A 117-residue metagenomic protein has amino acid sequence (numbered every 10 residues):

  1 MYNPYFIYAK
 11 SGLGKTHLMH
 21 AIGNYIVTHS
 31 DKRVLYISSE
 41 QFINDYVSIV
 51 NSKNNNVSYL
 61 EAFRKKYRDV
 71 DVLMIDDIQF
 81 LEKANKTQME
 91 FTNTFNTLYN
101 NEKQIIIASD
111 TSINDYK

Functional and structural regions predicted by a protein language model:
Y2-H20: Walker A/P-loop nucleotide-binding motif
H17-S30: P-loop NTPase Walker A phosphate-binding motif
V27-S30, K65-R68, V72-L73, N96-Q104: Conserved catalytic network of the ASCE P-loop NTPase/AAA+ motor domain
D31-V70: Short glycine-rich substrate-engagement loop in P-loop NTPases that contacts/grips substrate
Y36-I37, M74-D76, Q104-D110: Structural recognition of the conserved hydrophobic beta-strand(s) that form the central parallel beta-sheet of P-loop
I43, F80-E82, N114-Y116: Catalytic P-loop NTPase motifs of RecA-like helicase/translocase cores
V50-N51, I113-K117: Short regulatory helix/loop adjacent to the ATP-binding pocket of P-loop NTPases
E82-T111: Conserved catalytic/switch belt of AAA+ P-loop NTPases
